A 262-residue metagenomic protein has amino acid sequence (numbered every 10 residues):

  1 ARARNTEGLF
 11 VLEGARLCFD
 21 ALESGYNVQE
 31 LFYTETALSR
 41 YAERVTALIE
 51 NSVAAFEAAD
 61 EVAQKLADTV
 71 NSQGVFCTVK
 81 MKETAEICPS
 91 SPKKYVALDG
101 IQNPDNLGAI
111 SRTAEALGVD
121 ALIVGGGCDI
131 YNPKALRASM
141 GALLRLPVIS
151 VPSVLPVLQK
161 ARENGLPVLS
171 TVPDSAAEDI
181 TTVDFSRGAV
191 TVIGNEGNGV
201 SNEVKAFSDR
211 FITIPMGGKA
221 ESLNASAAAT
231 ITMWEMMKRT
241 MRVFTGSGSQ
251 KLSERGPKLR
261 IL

Functional and structural regions predicted by a protein language model:
A1-A42, G127-C128: Boundary-proximal intrinsically disordered activation/regulatory segments immediately upstream of a helical core
E23, E83, I87-E178: RNA substrate-binding interface of SAM-dependent RNA methyltransferases
R40-N51, V204: Short, aromatic/basic amphipathic alpha-helical patches
L48-T78: Glycine/small-residue-rich loop that forms an oxyanion/phosphate-binding "nest" at active or ligand-binding sites
C77, T113-L117, I130, A135-L143 (+2 more regions): Structured adenosyl-cofactor binding patch, chiefly the S-adenosyl-L-methionine
L169-A220: Active-site/ligand-binding-proximal alpha/beta "capping" segment
